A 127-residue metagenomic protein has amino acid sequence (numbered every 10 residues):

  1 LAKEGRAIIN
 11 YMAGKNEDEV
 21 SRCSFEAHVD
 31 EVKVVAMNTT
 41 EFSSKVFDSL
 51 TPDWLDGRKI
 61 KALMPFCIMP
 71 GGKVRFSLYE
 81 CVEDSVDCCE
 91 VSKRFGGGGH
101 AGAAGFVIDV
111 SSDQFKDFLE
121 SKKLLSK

Functional and structural regions predicted by a protein language model:
L1-E4: Long, charge-rich alpha-helical interaction segments
N10-K127: Gly/His-enriched, cation/cofactor- and phosphate-binding structural elements
